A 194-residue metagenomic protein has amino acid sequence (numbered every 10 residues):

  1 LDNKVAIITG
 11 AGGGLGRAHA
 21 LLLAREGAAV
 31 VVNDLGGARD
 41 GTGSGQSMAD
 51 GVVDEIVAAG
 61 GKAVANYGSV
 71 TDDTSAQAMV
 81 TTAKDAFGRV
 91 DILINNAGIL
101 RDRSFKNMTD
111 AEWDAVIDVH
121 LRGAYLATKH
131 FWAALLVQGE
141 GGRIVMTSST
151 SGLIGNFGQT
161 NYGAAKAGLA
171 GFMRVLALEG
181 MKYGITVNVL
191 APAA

Functional and structural regions predicted by a protein language model:
L1-V31: Canonical Rossmann dinucleotide-binding motif of NAD(H)/NADP(H)-dependent dehydrogenases/reductases, specifically
I56, S104-F105, T109-I117: Substrate-binding pocket helix/loop in short-chain dehydrogenase/reductase
Y67-T81, D110: The beta1-alpha1 cofactor-binding region of Rossmann-like NAD(H)/NADP(H)-dependent oxidoreductases
R103-K106, I154-N161, K182: Active-site loop immediately N-terminal to the catalytic Tyr-X3-Lys motif of short-chain dehydrogenase/reductase
T128, A165: Active-site helix of classical SDR
A133, L178-E179: Alpha-helical segment proximal to the catalytic Tyr-Lys
S149: Residue(s) in the substrate-gating loop at a strand-loop-helix junction that position the organic substrate next
